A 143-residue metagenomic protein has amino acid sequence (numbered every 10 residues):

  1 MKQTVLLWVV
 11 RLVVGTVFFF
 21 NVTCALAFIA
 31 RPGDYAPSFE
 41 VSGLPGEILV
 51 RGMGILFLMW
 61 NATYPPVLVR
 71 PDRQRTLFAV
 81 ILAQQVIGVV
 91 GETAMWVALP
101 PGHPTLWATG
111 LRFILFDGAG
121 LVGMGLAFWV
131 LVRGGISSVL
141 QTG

Functional and structural regions predicted by a protein language model:
M1-F20: Cytosolic juxtamembrane helix and N-cap/initiation of the first transmembrane helix
V5, D72-L77: Membrane-helix interface segments
L7, T23-I48: Membrane-helix boundary elements
F19, C24, G46-L68, A83 (+1 more regions): Core segments of alpha-helical transmembrane spans in multipass integral membrane proteins
A30-A36, T93-G102: Juxtamembrane "helix-exit" motif on the non-cytosolic side of transmembrane helices
P37-E47, V80, H103-F116: Non-cytosolic membrane-interface motifs at loop->transmembrane helix junctions
F78-M95, D117-G123: Hydrophobic alpha-helical membrane segments
L115-Q141: Membrane-water interface at the C-terminal end of transmembrane alpha helices
